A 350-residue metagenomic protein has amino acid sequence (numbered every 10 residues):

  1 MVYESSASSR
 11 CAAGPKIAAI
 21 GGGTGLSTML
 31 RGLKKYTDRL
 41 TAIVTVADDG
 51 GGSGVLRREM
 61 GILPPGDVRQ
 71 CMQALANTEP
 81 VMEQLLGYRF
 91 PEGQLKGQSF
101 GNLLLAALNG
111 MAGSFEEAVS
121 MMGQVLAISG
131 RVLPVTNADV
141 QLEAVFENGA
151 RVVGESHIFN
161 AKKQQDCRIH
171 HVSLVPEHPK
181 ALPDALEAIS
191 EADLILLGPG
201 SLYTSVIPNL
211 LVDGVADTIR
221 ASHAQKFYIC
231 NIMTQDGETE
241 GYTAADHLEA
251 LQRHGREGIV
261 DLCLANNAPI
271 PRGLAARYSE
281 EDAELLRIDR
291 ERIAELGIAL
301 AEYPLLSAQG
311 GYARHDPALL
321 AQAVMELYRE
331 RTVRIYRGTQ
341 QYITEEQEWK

Functional and structural regions predicted by a protein language model:
V2-I62, G66: Gly/lys/ser-thr-rich phosphate-binding loops in alpha/beta enzymes that coordinate phosphoanhydride or phosphate groups
V2-Y3, G241-K350: C-terminal functional extensions of proteins
T24-L30, P199, T204-L211: Short glycine/serine/threonine-rich phosphate/pyrophosphate-binding segments that cradle anionic phosphate groups
T37-D38, S222-K226, V260, I298: A short helix->loop->beta-strand "cap" motif at the edges of active sites that frequently abuts
T41-A47, Q225-I232, D261-A268: Short internal beta-strands
A47-D166, A323-E326, E330, G338-W349: Electropositive, gly/pro-rich neighborhoods at or near active sites that engage anionic ligands
A138-P199, Y203: Active-site gating loop/helix substructures
N209-A216, Y242-H247: Charged helix-capping and loop-helix junction motifs
